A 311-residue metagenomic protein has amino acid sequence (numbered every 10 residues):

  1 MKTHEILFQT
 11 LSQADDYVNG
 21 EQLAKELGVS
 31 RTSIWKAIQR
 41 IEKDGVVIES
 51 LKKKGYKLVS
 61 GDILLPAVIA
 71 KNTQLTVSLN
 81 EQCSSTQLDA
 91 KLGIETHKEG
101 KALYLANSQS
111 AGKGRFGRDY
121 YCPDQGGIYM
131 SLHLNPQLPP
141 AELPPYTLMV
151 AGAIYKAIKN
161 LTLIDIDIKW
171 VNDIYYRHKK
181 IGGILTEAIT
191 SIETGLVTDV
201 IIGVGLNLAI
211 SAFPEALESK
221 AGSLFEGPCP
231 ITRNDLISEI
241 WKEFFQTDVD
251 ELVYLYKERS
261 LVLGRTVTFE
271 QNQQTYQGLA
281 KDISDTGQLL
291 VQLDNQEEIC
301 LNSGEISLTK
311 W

Functional and structural regions predicted by a protein language model:
M1-S30, L138-I166, Y176-W311: Long, positively charged amphipathic alpha-helical accessory segments at protein N-termini or as interdomain linkers
K2-L148, K159: N-terminal lobe of the biotin/lipoate ligase/transferase fold
Y56, S78-E81, D119-Y121, Y129-L132 (+4 more regions): Broad hydrophobic/π-residue packing in well-ordered secondary structure
E99, P123-G127, K169, K179 (+1 more regions): Short connector loops at helix/strand junctions that flank enzyme active sites, especially segments positioning acidic
A102, I164-K169: A short coil-to-beta-strand element that immediately follows conserved catalytic motifs
Y104, W170, V200-I202: Residue-level marker for buried hydrophobic side chains located in beta-strands that build the well-ordered beta-sheet
